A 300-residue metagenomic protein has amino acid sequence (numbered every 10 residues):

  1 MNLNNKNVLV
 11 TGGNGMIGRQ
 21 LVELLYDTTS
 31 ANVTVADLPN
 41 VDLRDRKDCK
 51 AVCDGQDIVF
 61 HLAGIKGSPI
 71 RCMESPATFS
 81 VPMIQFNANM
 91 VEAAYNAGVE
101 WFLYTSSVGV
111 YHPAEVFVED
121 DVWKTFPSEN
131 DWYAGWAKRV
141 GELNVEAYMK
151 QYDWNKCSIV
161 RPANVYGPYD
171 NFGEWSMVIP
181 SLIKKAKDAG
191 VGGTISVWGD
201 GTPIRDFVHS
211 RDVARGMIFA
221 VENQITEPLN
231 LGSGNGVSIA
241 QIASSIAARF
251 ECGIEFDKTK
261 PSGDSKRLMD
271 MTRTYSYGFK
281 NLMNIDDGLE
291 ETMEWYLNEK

Functional and structural regions predicted by a protein language model:
N7-Y26: N-terminal Rossmann NAD(P)H-binding glycine-rich loop of SDR-like oxidoreductase domains
M16, V22, D188-K300: C-terminal substrate-binding subdomain of Rossmann-fold SDR/epimerase-dehydratase oxidoreductases
N32-C49: Adenosine-cofactor binding site in Rossmann-like domains, unifying the SAM/SAH pocket of S-adenosylmethionine-dependent
R46-I84, A93-N96: NAD(P)H-binding glycine-rich loop region in Rossmannoid oxidoreductase-like domains and their noncatalytic homologs
S80-I84, N130-E142, G173-P180, D206-F207 (+1 more regions): Short-chain dehydrogenase/reductase
A88-D131, S158: Conserved Rossmann-fold NAD(P)-dependent oxidoreductase catalytic core, especially the SDR/UDP-sugar
V110-H112, V160-I179, I204: Flexible, glycine-rich beta-alpha linker
E129-S158, I183-V191: Active-site Tyr-X1-5-Lys
